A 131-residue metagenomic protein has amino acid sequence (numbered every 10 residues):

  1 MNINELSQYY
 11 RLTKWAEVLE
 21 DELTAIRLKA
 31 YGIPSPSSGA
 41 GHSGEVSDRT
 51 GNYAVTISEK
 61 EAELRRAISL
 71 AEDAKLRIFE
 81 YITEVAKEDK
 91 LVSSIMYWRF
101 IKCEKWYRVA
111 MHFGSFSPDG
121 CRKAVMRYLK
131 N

Functional and structural regions predicted by a protein language model:
M1, K130-N131: Short intrinsically disordered terminal tails
M1-A86, S115: N-terminal interaction/assembly modules
K87-K102: Short amphipathic alpha helix immediately N-terminal
M96, R108-M111: Hydrophobic positions on the alpha-helical face of helix-turn-helix-like DNA-binding modules
C103-K105, F116: Residue-level signal for the short linker/turn that defines the boundary of a DNA-recognition helix
F113-A124: Short, basic interhelical loop/turn and adjoining N-cap of the next helix at nucleic-acid- or acidic-partner-contacting
V125, L129: DNA major-groove recognition helix of helix-turn-helix
